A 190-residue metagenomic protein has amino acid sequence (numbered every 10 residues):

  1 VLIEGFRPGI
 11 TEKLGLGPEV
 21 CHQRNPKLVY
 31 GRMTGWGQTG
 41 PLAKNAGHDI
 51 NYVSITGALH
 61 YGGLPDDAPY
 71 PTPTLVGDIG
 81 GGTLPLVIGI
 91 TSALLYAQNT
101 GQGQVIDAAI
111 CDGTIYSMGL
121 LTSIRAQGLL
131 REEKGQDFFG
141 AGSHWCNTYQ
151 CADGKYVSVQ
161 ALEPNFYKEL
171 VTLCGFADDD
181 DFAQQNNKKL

Functional and structural regions predicted by a protein language model:
V1-Q102: N-terminal helix-loop segment corresponding to the beta1-alpha1 unit of nucleotide/adenylate-binding folds
E4, A108, V159-Q160: Active-site-adjacent beta-strand anchor residues
Q38, D67-G77, Q98-T114, K134-A141 (+1 more regions): Conserved Rossmann-fold dehydrogenase catalytic segment
Q38, H60, Y116, Y156-V157 (+1 more regions): Short, acidic Gly/Pro/Ser/Thr-rich loop/turn segments
I50, G128-R131: A polyampholytic, Gly/Pro-enriched intrinsically disordered region
T56, G82-Q104, Y116-G128, E169-D178: Oxidoreductase and adenylate-handling cofactor-binding alpha/beta cores
G62-G63, I110, D153, A161: Pocket-edge structural micro-motifs
G140, W145-L190: Aromatic-enriched alpha-helical interface/lid elements that frame and gate functional surfaces
